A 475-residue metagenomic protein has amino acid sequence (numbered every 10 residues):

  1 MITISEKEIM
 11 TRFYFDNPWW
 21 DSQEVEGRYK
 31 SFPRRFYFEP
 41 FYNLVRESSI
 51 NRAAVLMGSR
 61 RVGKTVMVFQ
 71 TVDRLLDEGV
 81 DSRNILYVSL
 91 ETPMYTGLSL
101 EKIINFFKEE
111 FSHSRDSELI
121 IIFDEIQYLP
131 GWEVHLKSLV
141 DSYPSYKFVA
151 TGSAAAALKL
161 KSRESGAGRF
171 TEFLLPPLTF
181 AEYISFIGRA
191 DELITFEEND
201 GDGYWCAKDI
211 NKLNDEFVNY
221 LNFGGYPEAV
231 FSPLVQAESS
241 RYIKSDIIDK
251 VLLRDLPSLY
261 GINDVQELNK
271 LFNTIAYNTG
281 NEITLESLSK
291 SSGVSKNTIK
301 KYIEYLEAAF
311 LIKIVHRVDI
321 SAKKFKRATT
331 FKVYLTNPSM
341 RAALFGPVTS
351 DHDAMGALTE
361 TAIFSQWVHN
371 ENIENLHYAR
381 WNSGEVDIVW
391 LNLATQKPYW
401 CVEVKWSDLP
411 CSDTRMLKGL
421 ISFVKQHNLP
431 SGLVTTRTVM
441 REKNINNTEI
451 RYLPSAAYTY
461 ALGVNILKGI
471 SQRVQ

Functional and structural regions predicted by a protein language model:
M1-K30, S49-R52, M57, R61 (+2 more regions): A cross-kingdom feature that marks ATP-driven nucleic-acid transaction machinery
I2-G27, S185-F345, T349-S365, H369-W381: Interdomain hinge/linker elements that couple catalytic modules in large macromolecular machines
S31-S48: Pre-Walker A adenine-sensing motif
L86-D116: Short glycine-rich substrate-engagement loop in P-loop NTPases that contacts/grips substrate
H113-W132: Conserved P-loop NTPase "ATPase switch" module shared by AAA+ and STAND
Q127-V149: Conserved Walker B catalytic segment
K147-S153, L174: Structural recognition of the conserved hydrophobic beta-strand(s) that form the central parallel beta-sheet of P-loop
A156-E172, I184-R189: Short regulatory helix/loop adjacent to the ATP-binding pocket of P-loop NTPases
